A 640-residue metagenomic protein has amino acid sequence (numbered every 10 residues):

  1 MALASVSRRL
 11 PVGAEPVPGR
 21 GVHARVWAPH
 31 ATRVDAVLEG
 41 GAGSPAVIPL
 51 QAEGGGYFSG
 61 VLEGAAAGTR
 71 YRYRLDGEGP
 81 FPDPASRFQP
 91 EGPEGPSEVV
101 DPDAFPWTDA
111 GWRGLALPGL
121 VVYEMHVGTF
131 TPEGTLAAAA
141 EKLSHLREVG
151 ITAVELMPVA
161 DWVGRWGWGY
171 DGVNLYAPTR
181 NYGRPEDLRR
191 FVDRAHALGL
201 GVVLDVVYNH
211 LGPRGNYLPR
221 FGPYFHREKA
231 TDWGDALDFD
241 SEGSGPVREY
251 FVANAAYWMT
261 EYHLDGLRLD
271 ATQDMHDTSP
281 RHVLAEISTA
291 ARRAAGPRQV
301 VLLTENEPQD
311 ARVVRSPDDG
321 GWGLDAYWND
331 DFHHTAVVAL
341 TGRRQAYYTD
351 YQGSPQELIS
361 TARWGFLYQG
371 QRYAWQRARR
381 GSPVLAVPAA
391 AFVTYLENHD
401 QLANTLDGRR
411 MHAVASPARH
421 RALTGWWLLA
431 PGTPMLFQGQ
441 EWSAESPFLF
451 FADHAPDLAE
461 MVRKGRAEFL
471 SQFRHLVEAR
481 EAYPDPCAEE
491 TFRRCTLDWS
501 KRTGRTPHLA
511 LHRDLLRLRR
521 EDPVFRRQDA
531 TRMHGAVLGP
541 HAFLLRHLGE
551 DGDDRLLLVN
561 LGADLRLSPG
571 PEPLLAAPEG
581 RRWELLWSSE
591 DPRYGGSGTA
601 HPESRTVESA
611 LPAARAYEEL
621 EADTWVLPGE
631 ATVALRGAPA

Functional and structural regions predicted by a protein language model:
M1-Y123, P132, A140-T152, D407-R409 (+4 more regions): Carbohydrate-interacting/catalytic domains
V26, L38, L75, M157-A160 (+4 more regions): Glycine-rich, histidine-containing beta strand-loop boundary motifs that form or position
G54, G64, H126-T131, A160 (+10 more regions): Short, flexible loop/turn elements at secondary-structure junctions
E91, A110-L117, H126-G296, V300-V301 (+1 more regions): Substrate-binding/active-site clefts of carbohydrate-active enzymes
V122-E124, E155, V203, G266-R268 (+4 more regions): Structured core elements
G167-W168, R214-L218, P280-R281, V313-D318 (+3 more regions): Short aromatic-enriched loop/helix-cap "lid" or pocket-rim segments at secondary-structure transitions that line
L284, S288-E478, R520, L557-L565: Conserved alpha/beta catalytic core and glycan-binding cleft of carbohydrate-active enzymes
